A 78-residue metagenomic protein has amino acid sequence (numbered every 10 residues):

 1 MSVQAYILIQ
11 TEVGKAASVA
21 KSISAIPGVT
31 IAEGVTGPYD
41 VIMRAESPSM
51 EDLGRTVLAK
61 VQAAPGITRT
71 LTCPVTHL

Functional and structural regions predicted by a protein language model:
M1-L78: A compositional/biophysical signature of low hydrophobicity enriched in polar/charged and small residues
